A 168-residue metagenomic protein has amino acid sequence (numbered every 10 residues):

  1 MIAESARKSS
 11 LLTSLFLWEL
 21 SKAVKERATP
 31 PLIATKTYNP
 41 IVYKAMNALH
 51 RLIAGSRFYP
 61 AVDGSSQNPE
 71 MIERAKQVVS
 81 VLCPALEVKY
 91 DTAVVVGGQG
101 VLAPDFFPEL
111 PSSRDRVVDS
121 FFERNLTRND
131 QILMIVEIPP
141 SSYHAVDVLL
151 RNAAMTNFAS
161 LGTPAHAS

Functional and structural regions predicted by a protein language model:
I2-S5, T35-K36: Conserved acetyl-CoA binding element of GNAT-fold acetyltransferases
E4-S21: Conserved acetyl-CoA-binding loop-helix of GNAT-fold acetyltransferases
V24-S168: Terminal substrate-recognition subdomain of acyl/acetyltransferases
